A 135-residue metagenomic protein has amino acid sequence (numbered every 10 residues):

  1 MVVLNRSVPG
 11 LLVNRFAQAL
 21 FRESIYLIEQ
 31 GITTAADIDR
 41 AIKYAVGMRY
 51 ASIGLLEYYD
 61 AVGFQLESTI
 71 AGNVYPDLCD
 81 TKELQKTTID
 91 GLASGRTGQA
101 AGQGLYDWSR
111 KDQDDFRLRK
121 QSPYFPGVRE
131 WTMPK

Functional and structural regions predicted by a protein language model:
M1, G10-F16: Rossmann-like dinucleotide-binding cores of NAD(P)H-dependent redox enzymes
V2-S7, E29-Q30, A35-K135: NAD(P)-dependent Rossmann-like dehydrogenase/reductase catalytic/cofactor-binding core
V13-N14, F21, E67, A71: A general structural signal for well-ordered alpha-helical segments in protein cores
A17-E23, G47: Structural/interface elements that position substrates and couple domains in central-metabolism enzymes
